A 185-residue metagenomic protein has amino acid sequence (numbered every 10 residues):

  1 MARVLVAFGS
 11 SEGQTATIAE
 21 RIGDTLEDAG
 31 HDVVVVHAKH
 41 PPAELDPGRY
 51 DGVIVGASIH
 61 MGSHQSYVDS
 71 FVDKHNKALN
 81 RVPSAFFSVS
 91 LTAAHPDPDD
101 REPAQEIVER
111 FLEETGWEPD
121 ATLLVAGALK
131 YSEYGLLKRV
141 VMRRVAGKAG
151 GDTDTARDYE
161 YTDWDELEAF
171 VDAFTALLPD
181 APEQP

Functional and structural regions predicted by a protein language model:
M1-V82, D172-P185: N-terminal beta1-alpha1-beta2 submodule of the flavodoxin-like/Rossmannoid cofactor-binding fold
A57-P185: FMN-binding flavodoxin-like domain, especially the glycine-rich phosphate-binding loop
